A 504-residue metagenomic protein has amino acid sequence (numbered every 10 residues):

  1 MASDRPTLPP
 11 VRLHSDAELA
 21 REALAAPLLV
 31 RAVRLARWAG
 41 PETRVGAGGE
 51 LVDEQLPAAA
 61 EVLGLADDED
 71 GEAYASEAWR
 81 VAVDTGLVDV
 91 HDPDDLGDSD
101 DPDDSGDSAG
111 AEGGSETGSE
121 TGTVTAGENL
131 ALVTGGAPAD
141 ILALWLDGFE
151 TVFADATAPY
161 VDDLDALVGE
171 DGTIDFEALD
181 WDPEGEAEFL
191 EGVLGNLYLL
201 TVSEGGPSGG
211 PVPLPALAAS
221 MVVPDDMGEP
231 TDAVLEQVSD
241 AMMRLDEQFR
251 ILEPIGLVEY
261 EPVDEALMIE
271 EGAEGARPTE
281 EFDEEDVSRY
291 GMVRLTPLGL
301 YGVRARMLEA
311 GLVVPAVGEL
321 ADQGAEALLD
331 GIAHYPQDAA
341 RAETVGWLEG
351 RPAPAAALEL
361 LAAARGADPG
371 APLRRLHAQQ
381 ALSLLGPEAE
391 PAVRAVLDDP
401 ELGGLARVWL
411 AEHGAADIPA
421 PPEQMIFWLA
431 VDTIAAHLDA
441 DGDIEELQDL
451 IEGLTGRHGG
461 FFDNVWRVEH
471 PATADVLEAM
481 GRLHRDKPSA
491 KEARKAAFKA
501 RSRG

Functional and structural regions predicted by a protein language model:
M1-G110, G114-D155, P159-V234: Short, amphipathic alpha-helical interface elements at domain boundaries that mediate macromolecular binding
E69-D84, Q237-D264: Short amphipathic alpha-helical interaction segments
A219-V222, D330-G331, R341-R351, L373-L385 (+6 more regions): Structural detector for internal amphipathic alpha-helices that build alpha-solenoid repeat scaffolds
F249-I251, A325-E326, P354-G366, G386-L397 (+2 more regions): Amphipathic alpha-helical scaffolding segments comprising HEAT/armadillo-like alpha-solenoid repeats
I251, L257-G318: C-terminal engagement modules used by replication, chromatin/transcription, nuclear envelope/ESCRT, and ubiquitin
V263, E319-L320, A327-Y335, E359-P369 (+3 more regions): Alpha-solenoid HEAT/Armadillo-like helical repeat scaffolds in large eukaryotic proteins
A321-E326, Y335-A342, A357-L358, D368-H377 (+3 more regions): Generic helix N-cap/helix-start motif at coil->alpha-helix transitions
G346-L348, A411-L454, G460-F461: Alpha-helical adaptor scaffolds
